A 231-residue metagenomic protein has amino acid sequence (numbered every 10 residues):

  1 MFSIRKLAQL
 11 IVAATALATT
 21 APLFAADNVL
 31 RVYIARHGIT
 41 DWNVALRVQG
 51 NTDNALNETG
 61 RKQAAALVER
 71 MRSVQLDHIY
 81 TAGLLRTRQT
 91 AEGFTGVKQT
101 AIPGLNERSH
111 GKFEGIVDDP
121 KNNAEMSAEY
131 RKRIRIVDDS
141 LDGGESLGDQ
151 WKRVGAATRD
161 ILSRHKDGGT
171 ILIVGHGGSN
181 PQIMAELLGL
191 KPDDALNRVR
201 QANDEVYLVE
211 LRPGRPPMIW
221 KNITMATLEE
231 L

Functional and structural regions predicted by a protein language model:
M1-I11: Bacterial N-terminal signal peptides that target proteins for export
T20-A21: N-terminal signal peptide c-region/cleavage motif recognized by signal peptidases
F24-L30, R108-P120, D167-G169, A185-L231: Acidic, low-complexity terminal tails and accessory targeting/binding regions of phosphate-metabolizing enzymes
V29-T100, L147-G148: Active-site-proximal alpha-helix that buttresses catalytic centers in soluble enzyme cores
A65-Y130, R135, G189, V199: Phosphate-coordination/substrate-recognition cap region in phosphate-metabolizing enzymes
S73-Q75, I161-G169: Glycine-rich phosphate-binding loop signature in dinucleotide/nucleotide-binding domains
T81-A82, K152, V174-G175: Short beta-strand scaffold positions
D138-H165: Internal catalytic-core helix/loop-beta-alpha segment that presents or stabilizes conserved functional determinants
